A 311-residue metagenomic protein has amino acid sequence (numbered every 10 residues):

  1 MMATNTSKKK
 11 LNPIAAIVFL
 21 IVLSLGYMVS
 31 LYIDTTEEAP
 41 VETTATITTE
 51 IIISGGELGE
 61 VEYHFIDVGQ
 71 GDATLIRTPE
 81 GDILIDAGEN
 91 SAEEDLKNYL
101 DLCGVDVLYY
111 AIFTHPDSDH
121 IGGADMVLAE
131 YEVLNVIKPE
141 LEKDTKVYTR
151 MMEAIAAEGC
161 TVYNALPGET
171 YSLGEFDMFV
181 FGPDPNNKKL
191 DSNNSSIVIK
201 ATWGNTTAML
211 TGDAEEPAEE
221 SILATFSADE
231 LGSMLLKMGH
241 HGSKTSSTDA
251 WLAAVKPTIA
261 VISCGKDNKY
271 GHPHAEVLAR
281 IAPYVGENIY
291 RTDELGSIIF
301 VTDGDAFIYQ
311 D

Functional and structural regions predicted by a protein language model:
A3-D311: Non-globular, low-confidence helical/coil segments that flank catalytic cores
